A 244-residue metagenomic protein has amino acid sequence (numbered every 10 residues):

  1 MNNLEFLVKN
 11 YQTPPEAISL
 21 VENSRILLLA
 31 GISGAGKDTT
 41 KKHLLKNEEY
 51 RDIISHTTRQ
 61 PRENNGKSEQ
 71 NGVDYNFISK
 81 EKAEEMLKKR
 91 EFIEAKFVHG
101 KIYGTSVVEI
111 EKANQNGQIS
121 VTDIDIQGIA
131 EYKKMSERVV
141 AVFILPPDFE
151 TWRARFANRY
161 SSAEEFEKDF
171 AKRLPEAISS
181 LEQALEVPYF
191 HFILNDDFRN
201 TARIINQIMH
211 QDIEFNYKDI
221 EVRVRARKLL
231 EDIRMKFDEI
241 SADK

Functional and structural regions predicted by a protein language model:
M1-I26: Extreme N-terminal, non-catalytic leader segments that precede Walker-type/kinase nucleotide-binding cores
L29: Hydrophobic anchor at the beta1->P-loop junction of P-loop NTPases
I32: P-loop (Walker A) phosphate-binding loop of NTP-binding proteins
K37-D38: Walker A/P-loop
K46-I54: Post-Walker A helix-loop "phosphate-sensing" segment adjacent to the P-loop in P-loop NTPases
T57-S120: ATP-dependent small-molecule kinase phosphotransfer cores that center on conserved nucleotide phosphate-binding segments
S120-D125, K134-N158, L194-N195: Conserved phosphate-donor/acceptor-positioning beta-strand/loop module used by diverse small-molecule
A163-H210, Y217-K244: Small-molecule kinase domains that catalyze NTP-dependent phosphoryl transfer to phosphate-bearing small molecules
